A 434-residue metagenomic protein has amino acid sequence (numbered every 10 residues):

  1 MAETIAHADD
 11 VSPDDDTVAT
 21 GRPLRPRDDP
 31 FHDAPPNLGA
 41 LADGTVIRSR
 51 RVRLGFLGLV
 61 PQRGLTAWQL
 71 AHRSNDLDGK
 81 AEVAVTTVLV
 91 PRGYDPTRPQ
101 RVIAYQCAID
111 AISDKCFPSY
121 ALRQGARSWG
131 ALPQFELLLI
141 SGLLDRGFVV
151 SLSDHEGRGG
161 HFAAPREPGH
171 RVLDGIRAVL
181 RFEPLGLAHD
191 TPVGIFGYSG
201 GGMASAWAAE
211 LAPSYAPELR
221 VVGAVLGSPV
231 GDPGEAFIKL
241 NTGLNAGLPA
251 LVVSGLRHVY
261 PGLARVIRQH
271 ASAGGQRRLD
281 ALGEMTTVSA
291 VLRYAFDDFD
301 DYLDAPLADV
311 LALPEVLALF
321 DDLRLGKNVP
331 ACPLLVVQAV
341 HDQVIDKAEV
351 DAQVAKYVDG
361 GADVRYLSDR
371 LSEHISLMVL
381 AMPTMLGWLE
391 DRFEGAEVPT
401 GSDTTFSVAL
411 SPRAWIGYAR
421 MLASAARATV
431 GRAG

Functional and structural regions predicted by a protein language model:
M1-D95: Catalytic-loop region of hydrolases
D76-G142, D154-E156: Short, surface-exposed "cap/lid" segments of acyl-processing enzymes
P133-L138, D145, F162-L185, W207: Alpha/beta-hydrolase active-site loop
R177-L248: Primarily recognizes the serine-hydrolase "nucleophile elbow" in alpha/beta-hydrolase and SGNH/GDSL folds
V230-G326: Accessory cap/linker subdomain of secreted extracellular hydrolases
A312-F320, L335, D351-G434: C-terminal catalytic histidine-bearing segment of alpha/beta-hydrolase fold enzymes
P330, L335-D342: Short beta-strand/loop motif that positions the catalytic acidic residue of the alpha/beta-hydrolase fold
V340-I345, I375: Acidic catalytic loop of the alpha/beta-hydrolase fold
